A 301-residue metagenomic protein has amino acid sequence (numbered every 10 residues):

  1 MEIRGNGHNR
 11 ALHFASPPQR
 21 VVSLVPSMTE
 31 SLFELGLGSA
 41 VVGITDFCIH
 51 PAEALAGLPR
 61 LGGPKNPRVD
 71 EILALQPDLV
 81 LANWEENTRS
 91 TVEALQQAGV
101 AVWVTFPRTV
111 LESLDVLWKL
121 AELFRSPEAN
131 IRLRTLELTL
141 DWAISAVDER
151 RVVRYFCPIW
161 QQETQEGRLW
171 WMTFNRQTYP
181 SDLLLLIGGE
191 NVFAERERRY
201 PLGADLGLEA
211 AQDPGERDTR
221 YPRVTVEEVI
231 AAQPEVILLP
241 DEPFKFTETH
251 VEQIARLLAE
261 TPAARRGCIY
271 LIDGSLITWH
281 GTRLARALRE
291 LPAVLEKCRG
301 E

Functional and structural regions predicted by a protein language model:
M1-E301: N-terminal ligand-binding lobe of clamshell/alpha-beta domains
